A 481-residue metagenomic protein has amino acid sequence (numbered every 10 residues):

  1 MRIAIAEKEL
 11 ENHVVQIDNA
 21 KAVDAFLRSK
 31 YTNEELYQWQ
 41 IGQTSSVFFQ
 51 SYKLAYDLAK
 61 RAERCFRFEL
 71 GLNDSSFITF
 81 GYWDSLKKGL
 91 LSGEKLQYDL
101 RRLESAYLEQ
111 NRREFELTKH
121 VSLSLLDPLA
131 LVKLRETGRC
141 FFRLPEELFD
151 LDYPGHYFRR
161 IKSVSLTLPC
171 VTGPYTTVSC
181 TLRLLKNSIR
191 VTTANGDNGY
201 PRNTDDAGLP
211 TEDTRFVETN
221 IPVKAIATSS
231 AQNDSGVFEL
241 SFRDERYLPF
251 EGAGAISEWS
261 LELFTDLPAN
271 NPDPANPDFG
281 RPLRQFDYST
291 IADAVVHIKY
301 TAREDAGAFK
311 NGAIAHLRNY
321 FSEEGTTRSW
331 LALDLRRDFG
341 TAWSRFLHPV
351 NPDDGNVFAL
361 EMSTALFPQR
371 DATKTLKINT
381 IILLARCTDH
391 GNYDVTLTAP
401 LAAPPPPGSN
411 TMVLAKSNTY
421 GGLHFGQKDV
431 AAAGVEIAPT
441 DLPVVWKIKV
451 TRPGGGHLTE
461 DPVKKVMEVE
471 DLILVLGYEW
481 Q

Functional and structural regions predicted by a protein language model:
M1-Q481: Terminal targeting/assembly segments
